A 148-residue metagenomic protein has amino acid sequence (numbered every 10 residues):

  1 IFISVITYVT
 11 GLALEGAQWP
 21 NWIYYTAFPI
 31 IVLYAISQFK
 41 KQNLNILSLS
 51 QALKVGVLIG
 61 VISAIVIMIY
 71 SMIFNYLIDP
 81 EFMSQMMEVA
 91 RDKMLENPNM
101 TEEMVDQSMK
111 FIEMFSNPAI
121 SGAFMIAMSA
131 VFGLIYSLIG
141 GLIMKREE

Functional and structural regions predicted by a protein language model:
I1-Q38: Transmembrane alpha-helical insertion/packing segments
I3, T7, F28-V32, S63-I67 (+4 more regions): Alpha-helical transmembrane segments of multipass membrane proteins
G11-L12, S71, N75-D79, M144-E148: Short helix-capping/hinge motifs at transmembrane helix termini and TM-loop junctions
I23, S48-V55: Cytoplasmic-side transmembrane-helix entry/capping segments in multi-pass membrane proteins
S37-Q51: Membrane-helix interface/capping segments
I59-E81: Hydrophobic alpha-helical membrane-insertion segments
I78-F115: Membrane-interface interhelical loops and short interface/amphipathic helices in multi-pass inner-membrane
N117-E147: Transmembrane alpha-helical segments in integral membrane proteins
